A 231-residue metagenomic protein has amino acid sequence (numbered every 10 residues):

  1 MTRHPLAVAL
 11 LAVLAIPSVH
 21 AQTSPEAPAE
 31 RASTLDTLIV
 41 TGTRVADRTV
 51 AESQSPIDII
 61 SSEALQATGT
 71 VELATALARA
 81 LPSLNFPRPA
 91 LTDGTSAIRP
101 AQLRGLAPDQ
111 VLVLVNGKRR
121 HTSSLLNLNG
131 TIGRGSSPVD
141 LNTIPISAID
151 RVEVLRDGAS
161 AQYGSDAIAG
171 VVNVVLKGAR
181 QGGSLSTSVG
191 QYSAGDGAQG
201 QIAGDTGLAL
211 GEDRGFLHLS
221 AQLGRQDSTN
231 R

Functional and structural regions predicted by a protein language model:
M1-T70, A74-A78, I144, A203 (+1 more regions): N-terminal Sec signal peptide and the immediately downstream disordered periplasmic leader that contains the TonB box
A46-D47, A78-S124: Extracytoplasmic beta-strand/coil segments of soluble accessory domains associated with Gram-negative outer-membrane
I57, L65, L77, V152 (+3 more regions): Non-catalytic regulatory/gating segments with a bias toward low-complexity or hydrophobic composition
L73-A76, A80, A101, N142 (+2 more regions): N-terminal periplasmic accessory domains that precede and gate Gram-negative outer-membrane beta-barrel machines
V111, A179-G183, D213-L217: Outer-envelope beta-barrel architecture signal
K118-R156: Short acidic/polar hinge/loop motifs at secondary-structure boundaries that mediate gating or recognition
E153, A159, R180-L208, L219-A221: Short strand-turn segments of transmembrane beta-barrel domains in outer membranes, especially the first one or two
S188-G190, E212-R231: Periplasmic-side early beta-strands and strand-to-turn transitions of outer-membrane beta-barrels
